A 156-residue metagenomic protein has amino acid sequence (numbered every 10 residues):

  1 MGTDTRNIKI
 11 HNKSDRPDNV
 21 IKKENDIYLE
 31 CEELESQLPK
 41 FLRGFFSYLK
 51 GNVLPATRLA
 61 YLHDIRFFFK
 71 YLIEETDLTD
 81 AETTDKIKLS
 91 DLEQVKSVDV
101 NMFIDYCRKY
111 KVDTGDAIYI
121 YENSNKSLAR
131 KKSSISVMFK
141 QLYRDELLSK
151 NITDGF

Functional and structural regions predicted by a protein language model:
G2-L59, E74: N-terminal DNA-binding module of tyrosine recombinases/phage integrases
L42-A56, R66-F156: N-terminal core-binding DNA-recognition domain of tyrosine recombinases/integrases
Y61-I65: Hydrophobic/aromatic residues within well-ordered alpha-helical segments
